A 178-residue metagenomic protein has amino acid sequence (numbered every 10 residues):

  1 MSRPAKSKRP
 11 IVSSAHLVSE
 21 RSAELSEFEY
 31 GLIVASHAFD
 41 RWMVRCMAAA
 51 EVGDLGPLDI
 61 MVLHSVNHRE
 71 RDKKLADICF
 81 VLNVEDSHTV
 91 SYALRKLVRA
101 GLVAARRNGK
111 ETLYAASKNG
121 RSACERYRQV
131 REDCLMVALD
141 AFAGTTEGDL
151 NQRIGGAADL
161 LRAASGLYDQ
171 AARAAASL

Functional and structural regions predicted by a protein language model:
M1-G53: N-terminal leader segment of winged-helix/HTH proteins
M1-R21, T145-L178: C-terminal regulatory/oligomerization modules of transcriptional regulators
S22-I33, S87, C124, E147 (+1 more regions): Amphipathic, non-membrane alpha-helical segments in soluble helical-bundle scaffolds
G31, W42, M61-H64, S122: Pre-recognition alpha-helix immediately N-terminal to the DNA-recognition helix within helix-turn-helix or winged-helix
I33, H37, K118-E125, Q129 (+2 more regions): Generic structural signal for well-ordered, non-transmembrane alpha-helical segments in soluble/cytosolic regions
V44-E85: N-terminal helix-turn-helix DNA-binding core of bacterial DNA-binding proteins
V84-V98: Short amphipathic alpha-helical interaction segments
R95-Q152: Charged, amphipathic alpha-helical coiled-coil/dimerization segments
